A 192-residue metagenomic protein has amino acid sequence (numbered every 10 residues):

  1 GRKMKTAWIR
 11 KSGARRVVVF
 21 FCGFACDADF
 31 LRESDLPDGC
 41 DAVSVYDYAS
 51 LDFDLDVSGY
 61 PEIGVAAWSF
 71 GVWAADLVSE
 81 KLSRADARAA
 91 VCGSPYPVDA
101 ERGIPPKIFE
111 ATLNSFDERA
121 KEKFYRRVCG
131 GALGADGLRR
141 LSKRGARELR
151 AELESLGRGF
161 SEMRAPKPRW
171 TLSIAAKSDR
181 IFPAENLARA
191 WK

Functional and structural regions predicted by a protein language model:
M4-D52: Conserved HGGG/HGGXW glycine-rich cap/lid loop of the alpha/beta-hydrolase fold
F30, A74-V78: Hydrolases whose catalytic domains are alpha/beta-hydrolase-1, hotdog thioesterase, or metallo-beta-lactamase-like
A66-A75: Gly/Ala-rich beta-loop-alpha elbow adjacent to hydrolase catalytic centers
E80-S115, K143, L149-F160: Flexible "cap/lid" loop of the alpha/beta hydrolase fold
D117-G157: Conserved alpha/beta-hydrolase catalytic His-Asp/Glu region
S173-A175, D179: Short beta-strand/loop motif that positions the catalytic acidic residue of the alpha/beta-hydrolase fold
R180-N186: Conserved alpha/beta-hydrolase "acid-adjacent" motif
